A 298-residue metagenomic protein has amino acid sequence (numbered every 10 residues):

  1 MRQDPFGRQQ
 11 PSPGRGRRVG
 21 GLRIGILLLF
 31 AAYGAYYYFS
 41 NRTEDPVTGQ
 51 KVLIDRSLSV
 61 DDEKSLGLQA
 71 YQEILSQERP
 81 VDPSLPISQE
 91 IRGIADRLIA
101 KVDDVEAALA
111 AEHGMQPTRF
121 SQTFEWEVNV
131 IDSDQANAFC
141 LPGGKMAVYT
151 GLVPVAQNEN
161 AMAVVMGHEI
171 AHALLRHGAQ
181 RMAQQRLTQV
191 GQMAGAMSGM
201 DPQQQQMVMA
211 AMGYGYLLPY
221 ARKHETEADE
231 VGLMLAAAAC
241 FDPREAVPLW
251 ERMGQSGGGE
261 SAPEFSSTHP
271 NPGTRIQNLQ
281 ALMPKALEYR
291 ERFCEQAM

Functional and structural regions predicted by a protein language model:
Q3-R15, Y38-I170, L174-R186, A239 (+2 more regions): Peri-catalytic and regulatory segments of divalent metal-dependent proteins
R15-R23: Membrane interfacial helix-start segments of signal peptides and signal-anchor transmembrane helices
R23-Y37: Hydrophobic membrane-insertion alpha-helices, especially the h-region of bacterial N-terminal signal peptides
D61, G199-P248, P263: Metalloprotease/metallohydrolase-associated module, dominated by Zn2+-dependent proteases
D96, V164, Q189-Q192, A196 (+6 more regions): Generic alpha-helical structural context detector
N160, R222, M283: Short, small/polar residue-rich loop motifs at catalytic or cofactor-binding pockets
G178-A210, V247-W250: Post-HEXXH active-site segment of zinc metalloproteases
D229, D242-M298: Extracytoplasmic and endomembrane cell-envelope/extracellular-matrix remodeling and assembly machinery
